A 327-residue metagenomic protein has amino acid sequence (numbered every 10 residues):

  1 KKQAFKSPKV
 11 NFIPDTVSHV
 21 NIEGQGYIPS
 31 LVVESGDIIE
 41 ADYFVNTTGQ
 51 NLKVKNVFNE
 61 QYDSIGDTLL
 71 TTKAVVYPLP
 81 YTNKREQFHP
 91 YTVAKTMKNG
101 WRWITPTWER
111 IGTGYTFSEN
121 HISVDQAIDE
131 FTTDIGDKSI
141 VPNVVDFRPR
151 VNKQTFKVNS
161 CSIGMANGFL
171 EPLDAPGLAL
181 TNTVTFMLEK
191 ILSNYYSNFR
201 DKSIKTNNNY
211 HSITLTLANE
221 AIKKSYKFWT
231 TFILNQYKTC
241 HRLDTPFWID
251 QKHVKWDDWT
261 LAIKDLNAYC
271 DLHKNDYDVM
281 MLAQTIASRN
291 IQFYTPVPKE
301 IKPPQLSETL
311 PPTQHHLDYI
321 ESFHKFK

Functional and structural regions predicted by a protein language model:
K1-E130, I135, T185: Predominantly flavin-linked oxidoreductase catalytic cores and closely associated redox partners
N11, D15, N21, N46 (+18 more regions): Detector for Asparagine
E23-P29, Q154-V158, H241-R242: A short, glycine/Asx- and small/polar-enriched loop/turn that sits immediately N-terminal to a beta-strand
S35-N46, K157-D174, T230-L243, Q251-A262: Short, Lys/Arg-enriched charge-dense amphipathic segments
I39, F44-K53, W101-T107, I122 (+4 more regions): Broad hydrophobic/π-residue packing in well-ordered secondary structure
L52-P78, D174-M187, I249-N275, Y319-K327: Contiguous hydrophobic segments
W108, F117-I233: FAD/FMN-dependent oxidoreductases across multiple families
K190-K327: Long, low-complexity C-terminal extensions of enzymes
